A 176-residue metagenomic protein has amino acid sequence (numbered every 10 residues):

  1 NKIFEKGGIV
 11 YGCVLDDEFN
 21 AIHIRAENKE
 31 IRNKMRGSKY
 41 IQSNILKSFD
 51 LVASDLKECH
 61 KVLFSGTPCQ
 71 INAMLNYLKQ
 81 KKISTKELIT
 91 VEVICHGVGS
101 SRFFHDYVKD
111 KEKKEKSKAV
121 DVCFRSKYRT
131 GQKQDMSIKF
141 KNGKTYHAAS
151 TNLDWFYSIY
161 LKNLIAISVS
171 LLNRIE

Functional and structural regions predicted by a protein language model:
N1-E176: Iron-sulfur-associated redox domains of electron-transfer enzymes in respiratory and anaerobic energy metabolism
